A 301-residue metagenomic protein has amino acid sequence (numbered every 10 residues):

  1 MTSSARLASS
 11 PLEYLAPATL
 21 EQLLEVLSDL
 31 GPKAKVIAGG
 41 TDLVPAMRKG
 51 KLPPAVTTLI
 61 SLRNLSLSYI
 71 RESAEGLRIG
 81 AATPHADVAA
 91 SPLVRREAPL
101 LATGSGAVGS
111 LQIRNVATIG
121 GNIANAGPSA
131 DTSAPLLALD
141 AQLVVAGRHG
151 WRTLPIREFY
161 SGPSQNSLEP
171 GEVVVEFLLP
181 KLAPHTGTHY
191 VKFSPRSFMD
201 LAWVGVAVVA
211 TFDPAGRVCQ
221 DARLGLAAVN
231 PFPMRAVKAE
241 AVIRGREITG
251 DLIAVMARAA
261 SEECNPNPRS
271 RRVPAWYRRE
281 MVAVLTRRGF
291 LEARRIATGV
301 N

Functional and structural regions predicted by a protein language model:
M1-N301: C-terminal structural segment of proteins
